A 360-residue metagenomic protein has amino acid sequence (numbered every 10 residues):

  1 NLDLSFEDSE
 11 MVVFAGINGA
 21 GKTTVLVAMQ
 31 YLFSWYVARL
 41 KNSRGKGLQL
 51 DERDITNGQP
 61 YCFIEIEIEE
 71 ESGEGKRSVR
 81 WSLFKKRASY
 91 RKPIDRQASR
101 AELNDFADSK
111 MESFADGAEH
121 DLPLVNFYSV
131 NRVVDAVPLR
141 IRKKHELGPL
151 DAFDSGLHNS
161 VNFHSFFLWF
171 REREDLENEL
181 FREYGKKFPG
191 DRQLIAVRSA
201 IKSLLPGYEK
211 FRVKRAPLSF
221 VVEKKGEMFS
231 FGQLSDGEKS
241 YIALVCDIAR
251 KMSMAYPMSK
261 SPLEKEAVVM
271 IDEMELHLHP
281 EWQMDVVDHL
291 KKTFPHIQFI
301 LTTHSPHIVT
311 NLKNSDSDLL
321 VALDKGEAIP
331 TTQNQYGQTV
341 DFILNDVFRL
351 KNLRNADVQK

Functional and structural regions predicted by a protein language model:
N1-S165: P-loop NTPase switch/coupling surface
N1-S43, S219-L353: Switch/communication elements of ASCE P-loop NTPase nucleotide-binding domains
E7, E69-E71, P149-E264: Extended helical coiled-coil dimerization/tether regions that scaffold and oligomerize large DNA-maintenance assemblies
D54, G58, R215, P262-V268: A short mid-domain helix/strand-loop element embedded in enzyme catalytic domains that forms or borders the active-site
N57-E65, K214-S219, N314-D316: A short, compositionally biased
N126-S129, E209-K214, V221, L301 (+1 more regions): A structural signal for short, well-ordered beta-strand segments and their strand-loop junctions that often border
